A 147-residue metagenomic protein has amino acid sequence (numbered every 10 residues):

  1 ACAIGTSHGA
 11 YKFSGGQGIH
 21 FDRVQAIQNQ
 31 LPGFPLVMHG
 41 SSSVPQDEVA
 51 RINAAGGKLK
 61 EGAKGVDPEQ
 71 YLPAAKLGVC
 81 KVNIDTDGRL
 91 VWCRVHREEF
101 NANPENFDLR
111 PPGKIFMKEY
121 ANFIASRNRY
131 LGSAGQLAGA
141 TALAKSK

Functional and structural regions predicted by a protein language model:
A1, G16-S42, D47-A54: Alpha-helix-loop-beta-strand connector modules within alpha/beta enzyme cores
A1-F13: Conserved anion-binding
C2, L36-H39, L59-E61, C80-I84: Hydrophobic faces of well-ordered beta-strands that scaffold small-molecule active sites in alpha/beta enzyme cores
I4, G40-S42, A63-K64, P68-Q70 (+1 more regions): Active-site proximal loops enriched in glycine and acidic residues that flank catalytic Cys/His/Asp and coordinate
H8, S42-Q46, L90: Active-site environment of divalent metal-dependent phosphoester hydrolases
Y11-G16, Q46-N53, A75-L77, C93-F100: Histidine/acidic-residue-rich catalytic or RNA/ligand-binding cores of hydrolases and nuclease-related proteins
Q30-G33, N53-L59, K76-K81: Glycine-enriched alpha-helix->loop->beta-strand junction motifs that scaffold or abut catalytic
V66-K147: C-terminal alpha-helical cap/extension of soluble enzyme domains
